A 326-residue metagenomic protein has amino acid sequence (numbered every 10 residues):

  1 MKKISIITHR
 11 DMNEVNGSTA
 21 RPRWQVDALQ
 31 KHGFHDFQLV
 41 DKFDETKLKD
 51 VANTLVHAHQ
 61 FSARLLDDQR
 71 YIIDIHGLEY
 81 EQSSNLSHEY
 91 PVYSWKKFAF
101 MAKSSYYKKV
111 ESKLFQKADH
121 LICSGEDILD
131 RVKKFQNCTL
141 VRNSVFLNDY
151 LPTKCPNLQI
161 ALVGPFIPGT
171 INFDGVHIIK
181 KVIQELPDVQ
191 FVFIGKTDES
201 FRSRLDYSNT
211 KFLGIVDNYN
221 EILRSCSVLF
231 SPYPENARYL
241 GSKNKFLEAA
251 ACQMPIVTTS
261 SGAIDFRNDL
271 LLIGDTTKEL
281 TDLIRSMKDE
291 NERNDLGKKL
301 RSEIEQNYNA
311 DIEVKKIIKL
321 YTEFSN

Functional and structural regions predicted by a protein language model:
M12-E14, S18-W24, S144-P152, P156-D206 (+1 more regions): Conserved catalytic-core segment of nucleotide-activated headgroup transferases in glycan assembly
G17, N291-S325: A charged, aromatic-enriched C-terminal amphipathic alpha-helix characteristic of glycosyltransferases across folds
I73-K108: Acceptor-binding helix/loop patch of EC 2.4 sugar-transfer enzymes, predominantly nucleotide-sugar-dependent
S104-N137, D198-R202: A short, active-site helix/loop in glycosyltransferases that binds the activated sugar's phosphate group
D119, R224-L240, M254: Acidic donor-binding loop of glycosyltransferase active sites
D127, V141-S144: Carbohydrate-associated surface elements
T170-D174, S231-E248, T258-N268: Nucleotide-sugar-dependent
K180, L186-P187, L272-N294, I318 (+1 more regions): C-terminal "capping" alpha-helix adjacent to the active site of nucleotide-linked donor transferases in cell-envelope
